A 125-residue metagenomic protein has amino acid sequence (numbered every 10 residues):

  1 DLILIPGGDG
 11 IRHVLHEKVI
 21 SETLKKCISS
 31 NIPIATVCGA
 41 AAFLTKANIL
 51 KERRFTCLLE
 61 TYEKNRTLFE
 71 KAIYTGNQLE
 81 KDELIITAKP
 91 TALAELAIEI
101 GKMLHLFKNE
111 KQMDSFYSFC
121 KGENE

Functional and structural regions predicted by a protein language model:
D1-A35, G39-E125: Active-site-adjacent pocket-lining segments in enzyme domains
